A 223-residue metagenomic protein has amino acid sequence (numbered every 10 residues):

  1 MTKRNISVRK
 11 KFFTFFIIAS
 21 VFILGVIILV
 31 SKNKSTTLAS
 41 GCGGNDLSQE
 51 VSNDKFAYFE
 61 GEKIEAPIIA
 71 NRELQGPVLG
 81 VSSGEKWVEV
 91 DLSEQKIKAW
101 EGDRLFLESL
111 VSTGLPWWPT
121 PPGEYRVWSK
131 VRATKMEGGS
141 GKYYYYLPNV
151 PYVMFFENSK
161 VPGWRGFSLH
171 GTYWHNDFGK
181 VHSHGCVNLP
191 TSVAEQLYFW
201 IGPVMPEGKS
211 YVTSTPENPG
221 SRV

Functional and structural regions predicted by a protein language model:
T2-G43, V131-T134, G138-V223: Exported/periplasmic cell-wall-interacting domains
N5-I6, Q49-S52, W118, G138: Short linear sequence motifs
I27, G43-D46, K63, K86 (+4 more regions): Compositionally biased, intrinsically disordered low-complexity regions
I28-A70: N-terminal hydrophobic targeting segments that direct proteins to the cell envelope
A57-D177: Gly/Pro-biased beta-strand-loop elements
